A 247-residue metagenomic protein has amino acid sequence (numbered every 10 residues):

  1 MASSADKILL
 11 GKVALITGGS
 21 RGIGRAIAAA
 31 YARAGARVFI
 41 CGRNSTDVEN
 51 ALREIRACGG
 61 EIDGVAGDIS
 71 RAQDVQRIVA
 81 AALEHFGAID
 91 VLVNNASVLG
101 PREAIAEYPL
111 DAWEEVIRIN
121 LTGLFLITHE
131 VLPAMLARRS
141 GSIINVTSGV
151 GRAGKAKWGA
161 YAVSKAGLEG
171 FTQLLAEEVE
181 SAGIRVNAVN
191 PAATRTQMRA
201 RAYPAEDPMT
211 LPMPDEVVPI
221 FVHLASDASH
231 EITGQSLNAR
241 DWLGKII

Functional and structural regions predicted by a protein language model:
V13, S20-R21, N44: Conserved glycine-rich cofactor-binding loop
S45-T46, A66-I78, L110: The beta1-alpha1 cofactor-binding region of Rossmann-like NAD(H)/NADP(H)-dependent oxidoreductases
E103-I105, P109-I117: Substrate-binding pocket helix/loop in short-chain dehydrogenase/reductase
T128, S164: Active-site helix of classical SDR
P133, A176-S181: Alpha-helical segment proximal to the catalytic Tyr-Lys
S148: Residue(s) in the substrate-gating loop at a strand-loop-helix junction that position the organic substrate next
S181, A188-V189, T196, A205-I247: C-terminal helical subdomain
